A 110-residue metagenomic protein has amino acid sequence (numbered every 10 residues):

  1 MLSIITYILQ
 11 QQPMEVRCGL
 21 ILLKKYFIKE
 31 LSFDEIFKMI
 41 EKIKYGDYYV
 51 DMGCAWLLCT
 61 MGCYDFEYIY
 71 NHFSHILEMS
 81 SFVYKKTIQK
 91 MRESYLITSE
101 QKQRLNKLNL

Functional and structural regions predicted by a protein language model:
M1-L110: Alpha-helical scaffold domains
